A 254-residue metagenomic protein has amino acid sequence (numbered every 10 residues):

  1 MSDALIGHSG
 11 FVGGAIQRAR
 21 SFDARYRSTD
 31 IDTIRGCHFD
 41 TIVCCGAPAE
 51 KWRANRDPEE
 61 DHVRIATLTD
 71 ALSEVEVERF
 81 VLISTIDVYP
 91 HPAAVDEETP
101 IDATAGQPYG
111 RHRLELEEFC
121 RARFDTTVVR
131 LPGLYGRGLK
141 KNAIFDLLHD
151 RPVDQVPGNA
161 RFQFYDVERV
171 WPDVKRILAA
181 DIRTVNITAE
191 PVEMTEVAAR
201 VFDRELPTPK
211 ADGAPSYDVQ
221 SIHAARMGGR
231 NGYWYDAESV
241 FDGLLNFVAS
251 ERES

Functional and structural regions predicted by a protein language model:
M1-F22: N-terminal Rossmann NAD(P)H-binding glycine-rich loop of SDR-like oxidoreductase domains
A15-I16, W52-A54, P90-A94, G138-K140 (+1 more regions): Short glycine-/acidic-enriched loop or helix-start segments at secondary-structure transitions that form or flank
T29-V77, L82, I86-A94: NAD(P)H-binding glycine-rich loop region in Rossmannoid oxidoreductase-like domains and their noncatalytic homologs
A49, I86-P90, I101, P132-Y135 (+1 more regions): Active-site segment of SDR-like NAD(P)-dependent oxidoreductases
H62-V63, A93-V128: Catalytic helix-loop patch of NAD(P)-dependent Rossmann-fold dehydrogenases
G106, F119-Q163, R169: NAD(P)-dependent short-chain dehydrogenase/reductase
D173-A225, E238-S254: Mid/C-terminal beta-alpha module of Rossmann-like enzyme folds, strongest in SDR-family dehydrogenases/epimerases
